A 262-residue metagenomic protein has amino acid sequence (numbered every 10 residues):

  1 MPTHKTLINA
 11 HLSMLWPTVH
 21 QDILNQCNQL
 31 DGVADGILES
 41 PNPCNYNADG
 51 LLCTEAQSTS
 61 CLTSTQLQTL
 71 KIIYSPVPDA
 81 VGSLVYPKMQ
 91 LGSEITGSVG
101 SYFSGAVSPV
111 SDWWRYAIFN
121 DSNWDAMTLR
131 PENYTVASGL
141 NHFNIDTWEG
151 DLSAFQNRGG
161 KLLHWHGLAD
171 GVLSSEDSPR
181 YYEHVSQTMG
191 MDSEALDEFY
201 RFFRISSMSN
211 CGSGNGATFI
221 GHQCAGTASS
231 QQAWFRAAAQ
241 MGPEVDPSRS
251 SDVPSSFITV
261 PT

Functional and structural regions predicted by a protein language model:
M1-T262: C-terminal His-loop and adjacent cap/lid subdomain of alpha/beta-hydrolase
